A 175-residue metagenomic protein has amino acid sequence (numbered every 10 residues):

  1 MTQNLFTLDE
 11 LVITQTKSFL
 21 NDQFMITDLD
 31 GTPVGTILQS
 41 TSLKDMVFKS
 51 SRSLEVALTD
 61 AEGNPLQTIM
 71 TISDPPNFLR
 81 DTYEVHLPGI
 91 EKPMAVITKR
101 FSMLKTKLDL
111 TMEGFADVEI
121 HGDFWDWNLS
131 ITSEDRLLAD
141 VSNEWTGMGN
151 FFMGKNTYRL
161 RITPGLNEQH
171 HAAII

Functional and structural regions predicted by a protein language model:
M1-I175: Intrinsically disordered, low-complexity proline/glycine-rich segments
